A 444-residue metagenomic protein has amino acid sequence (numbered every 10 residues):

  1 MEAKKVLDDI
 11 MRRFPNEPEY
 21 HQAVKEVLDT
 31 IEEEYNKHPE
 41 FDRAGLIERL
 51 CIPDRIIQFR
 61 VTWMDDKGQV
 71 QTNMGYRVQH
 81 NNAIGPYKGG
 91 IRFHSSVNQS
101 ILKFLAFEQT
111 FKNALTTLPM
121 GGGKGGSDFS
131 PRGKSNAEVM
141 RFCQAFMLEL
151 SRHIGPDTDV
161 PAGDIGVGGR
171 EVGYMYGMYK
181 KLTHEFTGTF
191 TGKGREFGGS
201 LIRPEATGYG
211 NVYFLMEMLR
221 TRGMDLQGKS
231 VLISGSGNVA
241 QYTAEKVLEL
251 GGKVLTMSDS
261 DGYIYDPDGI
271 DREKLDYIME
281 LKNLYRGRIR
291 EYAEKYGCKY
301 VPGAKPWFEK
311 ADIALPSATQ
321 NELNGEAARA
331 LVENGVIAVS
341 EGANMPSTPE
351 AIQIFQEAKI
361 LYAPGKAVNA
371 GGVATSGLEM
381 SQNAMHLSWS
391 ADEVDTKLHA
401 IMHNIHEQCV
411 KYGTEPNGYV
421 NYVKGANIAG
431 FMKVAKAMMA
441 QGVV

Functional and structural regions predicted by a protein language model:
E2-A23, M218, V332-V444: Adenosine-phosphate binding glycine-rich loop
P18-H21, K37-A44, T117, I154-G163 (+4 more regions): Flexible, glycine/charged-enriched surface loops at secondary-structure junctions
E40-Q69: Structured beta-strand/loop patches that form or line metal/cofactor-binding pockets in enzymes
F59-M120, K124, D128: Phosphate-interaction motifs
H94, N113-Q227: Glycine/serine-rich phosphate-binding loop and adjoining beta1-alpha1 elements at the start of nucleotide-handling
G194, G199-K310: Glycine-rich phosphate/diphosphate-binding loop of Rossmann-like nucleotide-binding domains
G262-Y362, A367: Rossmann-like adenosine-cofactor binding region
